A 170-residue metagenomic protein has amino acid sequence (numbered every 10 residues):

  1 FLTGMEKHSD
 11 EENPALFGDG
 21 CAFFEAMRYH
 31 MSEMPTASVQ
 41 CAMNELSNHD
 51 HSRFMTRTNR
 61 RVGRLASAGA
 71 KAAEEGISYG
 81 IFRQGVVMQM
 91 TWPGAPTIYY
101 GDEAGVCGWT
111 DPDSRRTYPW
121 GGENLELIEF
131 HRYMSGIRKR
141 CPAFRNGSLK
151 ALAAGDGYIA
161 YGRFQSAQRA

Functional and structural regions predicted by a protein language model:
F1-D111, K139, A153-D156, R163-A167: Conserved alpha/beta catalytic core and glycan-binding cleft of carbohydrate-active enzymes
M31, Y118-A154, R169: Aromatic- and carboxylate-lined catalytic core of secreted/periplasmic carbohydrate-active enzymes
D111-Y118: Acyl/amide activation-and-transfer machinery of modular secondary-metabolite enzymes
Y118, Y161-R163: Short beta-strand element of the conserved SAM-dependent methyltransferase core
